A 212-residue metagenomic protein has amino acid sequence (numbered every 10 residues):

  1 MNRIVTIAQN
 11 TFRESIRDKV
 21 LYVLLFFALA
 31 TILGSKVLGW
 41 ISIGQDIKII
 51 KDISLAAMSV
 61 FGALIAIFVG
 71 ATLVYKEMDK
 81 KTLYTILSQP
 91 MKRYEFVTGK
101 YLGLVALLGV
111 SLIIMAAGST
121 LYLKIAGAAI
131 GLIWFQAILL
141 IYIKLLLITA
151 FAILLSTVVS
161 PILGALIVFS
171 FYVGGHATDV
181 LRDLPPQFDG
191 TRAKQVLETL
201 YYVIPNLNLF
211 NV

Functional and structural regions predicted by a protein language model:
M1-Y22: Aromatic- and glycine-rich beta-strand/loop motifs that create alpha-glucan
I7-T11, L25, I53, L73: Amphipathic alpha-helical interaction/coupling elements
L24-L29, L163-G175: Central hydrophobic cores of alpha-helical transmembrane segments in multi-pass integral membrane proteins
L29-K76, V97-A165, L184, E198: Secretory targeting signals
G34, W40-Q45, V168-V212: Terminal transmembrane helical anchor/hairpin motif
T82-I86: Short cytoplasmic-facing helical segments at TM-TM junctions of multi-pass membrane proteins
